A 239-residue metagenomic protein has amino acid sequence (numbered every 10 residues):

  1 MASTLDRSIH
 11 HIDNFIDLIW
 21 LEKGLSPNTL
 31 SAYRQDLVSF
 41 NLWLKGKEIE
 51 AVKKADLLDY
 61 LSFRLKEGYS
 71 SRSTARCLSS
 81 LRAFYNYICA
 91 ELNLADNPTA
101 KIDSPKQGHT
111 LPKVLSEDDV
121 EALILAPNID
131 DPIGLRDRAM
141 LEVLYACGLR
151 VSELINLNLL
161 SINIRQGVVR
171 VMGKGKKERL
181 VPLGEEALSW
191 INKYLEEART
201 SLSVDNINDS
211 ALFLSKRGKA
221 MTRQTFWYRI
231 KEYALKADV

Functional and structural regions predicted by a protein language model:
M1-V239: Conserved catalytic core of the tyrosine transesterase superfamily
